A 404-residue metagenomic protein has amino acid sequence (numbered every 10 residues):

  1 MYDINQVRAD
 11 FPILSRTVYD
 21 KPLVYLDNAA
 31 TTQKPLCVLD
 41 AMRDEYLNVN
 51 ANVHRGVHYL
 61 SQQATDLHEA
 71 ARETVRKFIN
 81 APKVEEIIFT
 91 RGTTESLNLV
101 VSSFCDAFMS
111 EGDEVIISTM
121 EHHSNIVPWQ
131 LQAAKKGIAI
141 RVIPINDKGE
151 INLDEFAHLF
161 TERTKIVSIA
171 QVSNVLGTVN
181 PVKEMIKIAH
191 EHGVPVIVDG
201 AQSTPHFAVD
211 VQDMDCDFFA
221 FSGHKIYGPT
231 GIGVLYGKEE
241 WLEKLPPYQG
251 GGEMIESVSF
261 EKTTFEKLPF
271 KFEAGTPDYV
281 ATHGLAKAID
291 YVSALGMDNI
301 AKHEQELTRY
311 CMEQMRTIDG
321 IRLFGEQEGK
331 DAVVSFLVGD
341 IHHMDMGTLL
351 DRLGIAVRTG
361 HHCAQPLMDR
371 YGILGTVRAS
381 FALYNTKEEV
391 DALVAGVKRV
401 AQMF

Functional and structural regions predicted by a protein language model:
M1-F404: Pyridoxal 5′-phosphate
